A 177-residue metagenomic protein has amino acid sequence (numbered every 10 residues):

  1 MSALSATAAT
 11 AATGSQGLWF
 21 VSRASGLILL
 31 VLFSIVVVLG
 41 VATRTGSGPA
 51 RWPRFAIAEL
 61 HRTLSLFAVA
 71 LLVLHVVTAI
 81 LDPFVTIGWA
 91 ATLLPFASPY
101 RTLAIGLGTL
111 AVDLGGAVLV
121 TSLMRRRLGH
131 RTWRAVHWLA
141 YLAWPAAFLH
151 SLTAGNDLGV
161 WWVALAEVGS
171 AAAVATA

Functional and structural regions predicted by a protein language model:
M1-A177: Membrane-embedded alpha-helical bundles that constitute the cytochrome b-like, heme-associated redox core of multi-pass
